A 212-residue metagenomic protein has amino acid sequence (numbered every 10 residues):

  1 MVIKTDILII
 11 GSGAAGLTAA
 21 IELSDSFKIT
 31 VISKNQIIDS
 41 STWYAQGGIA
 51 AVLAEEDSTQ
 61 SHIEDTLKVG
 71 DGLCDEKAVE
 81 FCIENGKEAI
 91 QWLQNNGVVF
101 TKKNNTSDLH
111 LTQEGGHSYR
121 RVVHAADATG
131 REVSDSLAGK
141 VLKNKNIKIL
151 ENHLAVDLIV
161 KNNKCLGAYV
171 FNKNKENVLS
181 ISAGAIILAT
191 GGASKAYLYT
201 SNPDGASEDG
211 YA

Functional and structural regions predicted by a protein language model:
V2-T5, K175-A185: Core beta-strand elements of the Rossmann-like FAD/NAD(P) dinucleotide-binding domain in flavoenzyme oxidoreductases
D6-V31: N-terminal Rossmann-like FAD-binding beta1-loop-alpha1 element of flavoenzymes
S12, A126, E176, A196-D204: Alpha-helix N-cap/helix-initiation motif
S12, H153, G184-A185: Structural detector for helix-capping/boundary residues
A20, I90, G210-Y211: Generic hydrophobic/aromatic pocket-lining and core-packing "Φ" positions
S26, G47-G48, P203-A206: Glycine-rich, phosphate-binding/catalytic loops in enzymes
S33-L166, V170-N172, A189, K195: Conserved N-terminal/central alpha/beta ligand/cofactor-binding core
A185-A212: Glycine-rich loop(s) and the adjacent beta-strand/alpha-helix scaffold that form part
